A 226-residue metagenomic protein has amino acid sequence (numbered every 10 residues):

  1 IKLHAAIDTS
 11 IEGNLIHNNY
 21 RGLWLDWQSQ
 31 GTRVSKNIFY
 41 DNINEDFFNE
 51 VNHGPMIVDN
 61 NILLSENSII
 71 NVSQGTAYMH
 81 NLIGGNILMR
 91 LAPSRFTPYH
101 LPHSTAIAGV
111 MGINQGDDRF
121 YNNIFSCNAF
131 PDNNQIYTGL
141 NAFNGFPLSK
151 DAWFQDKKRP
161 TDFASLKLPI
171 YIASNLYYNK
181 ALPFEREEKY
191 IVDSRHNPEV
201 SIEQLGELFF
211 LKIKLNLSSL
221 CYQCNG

Functional and structural regions predicted by a protein language model:
I1-G226: Glycine- and acidic/polar-rich repeat regions and solenoidal domains
